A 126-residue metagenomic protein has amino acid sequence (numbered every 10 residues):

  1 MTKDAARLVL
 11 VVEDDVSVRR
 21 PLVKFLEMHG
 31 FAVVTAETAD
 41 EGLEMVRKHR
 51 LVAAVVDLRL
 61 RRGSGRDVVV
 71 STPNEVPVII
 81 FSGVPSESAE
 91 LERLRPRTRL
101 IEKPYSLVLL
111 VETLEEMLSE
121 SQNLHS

Functional and structural regions predicted by a protein language model:
L10, T35-A53: Acidic, metal-coordinating helix/loop segments flanking the phosphotransfer/catalytic sites of two-component signaling
E13: Conserved acidic carboxylate
V16, E37-E41, V108: Acidic phosphotransfer microenvironment of two-component signaling modules
V16-V34: Two-component/phosphorelay signaling modules centered on CheY-like receiver
V23, I101, Y105-H125: C-terminal output helix
D57-T72, P85: Conserved phosphotransfer microenvironments
G65, R93-I101: As written
F81-S82: Hydrophobic/aromatic residues positioned on beta-strands within the core alpha/beta folds
